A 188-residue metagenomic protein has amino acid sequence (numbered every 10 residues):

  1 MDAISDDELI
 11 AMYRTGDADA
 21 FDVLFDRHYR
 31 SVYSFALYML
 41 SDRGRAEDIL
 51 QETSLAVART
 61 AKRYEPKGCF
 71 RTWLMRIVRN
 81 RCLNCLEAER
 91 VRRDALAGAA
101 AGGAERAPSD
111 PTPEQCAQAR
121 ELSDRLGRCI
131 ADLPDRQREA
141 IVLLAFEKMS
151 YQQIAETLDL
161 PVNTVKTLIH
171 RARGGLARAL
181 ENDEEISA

Functional and structural regions predicted by a protein language model:
D2, R14-V23, Y33-E52, V162 (+1 more regions): Short, charged helix-capping/linker segments at alpha-helix termini
D2-A3, N84, R92-A119, S150: Internal acidic/polar
I4, D124-T164: Helix-turn-helix DNA-binding module
R14-T15, S41-R43, Q51-C69, A88-E89: Sigma70-family region 2
L24, H28, V32, T53 (+2 more regions): Residue-level preference for hydrophobic side chains embedded in well-ordered alpha helices
F25-R43, T60, I130, G175 (+1 more regions): Amphipathic, Lys/Arg- and hydrophobic-enriched alpha-helical face
R59-P66, R76-A97, A119, N182: Arg/Lys-rich amphipathic alpha helix in sigma70-family domain 2
E87-R90, R138, R173-A188: Short, Lys/Arg-enriched C-terminal cap helix and immediately downstream tail that follows
